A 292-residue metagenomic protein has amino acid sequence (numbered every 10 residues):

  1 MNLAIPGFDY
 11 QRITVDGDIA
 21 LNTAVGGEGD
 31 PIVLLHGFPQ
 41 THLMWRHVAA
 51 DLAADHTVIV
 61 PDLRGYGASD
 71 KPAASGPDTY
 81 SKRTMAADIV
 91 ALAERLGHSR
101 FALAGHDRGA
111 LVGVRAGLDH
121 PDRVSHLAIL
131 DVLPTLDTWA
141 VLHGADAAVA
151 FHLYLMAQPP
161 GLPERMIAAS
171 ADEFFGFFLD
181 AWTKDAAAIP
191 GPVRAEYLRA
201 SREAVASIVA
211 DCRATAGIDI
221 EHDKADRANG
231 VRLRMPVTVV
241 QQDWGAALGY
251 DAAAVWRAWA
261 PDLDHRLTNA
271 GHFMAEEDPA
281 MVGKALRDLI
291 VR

Functional and structural regions predicted by a protein language model:
M1-R12, I19-L21, P31, M44 (+5 more regions): Flexible "cap/lid" subdomain of the alpha/beta-hydrolase fold that forms the substrate-access gate
V15, G26-G27, L52, V231-L233: Short, flexible hinge/linker loops that cap or flank conserved catalytic cores
D30-H36: Short beta-strand element of the alpha/beta-hydrolase
F38-H47: The serine-hydrolase catalytic nucleophile loop
H47-H56, R95: A short, Lys/Arg-enriched amphipathic alpha-helix followed by its capping loop at the start of a domain
G271-G283: Catalytic histidine-centered segment of alpha/beta-hydrolase-like enzymes
R292: Alpha/beta-hydrolase-fold serine-hydrolase catalytic core, especially in secreted/extracellular enzymes
